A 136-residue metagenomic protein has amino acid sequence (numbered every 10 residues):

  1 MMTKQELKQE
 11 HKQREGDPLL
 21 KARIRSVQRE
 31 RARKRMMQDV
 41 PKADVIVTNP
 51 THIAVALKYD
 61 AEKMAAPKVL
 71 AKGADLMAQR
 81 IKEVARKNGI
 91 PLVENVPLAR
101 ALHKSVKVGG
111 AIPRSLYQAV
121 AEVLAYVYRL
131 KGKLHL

Functional and structural regions predicted by a protein language model:
M1-K82, N88-K104, V108-L136: N-terminal cationic and glycine-rich segments that engage phosphates or anionic surfaces
